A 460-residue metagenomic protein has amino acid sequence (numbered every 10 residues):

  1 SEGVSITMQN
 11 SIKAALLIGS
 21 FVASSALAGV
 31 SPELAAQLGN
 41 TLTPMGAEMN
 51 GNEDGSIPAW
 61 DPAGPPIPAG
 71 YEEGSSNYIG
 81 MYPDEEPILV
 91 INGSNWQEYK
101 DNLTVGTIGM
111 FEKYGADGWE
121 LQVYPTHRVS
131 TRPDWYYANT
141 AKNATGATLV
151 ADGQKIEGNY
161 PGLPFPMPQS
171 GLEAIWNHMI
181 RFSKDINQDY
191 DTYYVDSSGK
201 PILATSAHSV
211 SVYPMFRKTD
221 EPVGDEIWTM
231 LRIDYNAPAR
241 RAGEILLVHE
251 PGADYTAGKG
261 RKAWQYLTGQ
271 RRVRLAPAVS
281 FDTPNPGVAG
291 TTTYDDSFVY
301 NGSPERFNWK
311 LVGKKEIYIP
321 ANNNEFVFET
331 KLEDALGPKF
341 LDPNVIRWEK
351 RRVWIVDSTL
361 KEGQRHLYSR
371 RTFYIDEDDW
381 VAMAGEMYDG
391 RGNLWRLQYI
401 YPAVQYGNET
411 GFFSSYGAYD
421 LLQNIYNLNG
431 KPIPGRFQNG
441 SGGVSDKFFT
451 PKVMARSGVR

Functional and structural regions predicted by a protein language model:
S1, G70-Y71, T291, N408: Short alpha-helix boundary/capping motifs
S1-T7: Short, Lys/Arg-enriched N-terminal segments with co-localized hydrophobic residues within the first ~10-30 amino acids
Q9-I18: Sec-dependent signal peptide recognition, specifically the positively charged N-region followed immediately by
A23-S25: N-terminal signal peptide c-region/cleavage motif recognized by signal peptidases
G29-V30, L34-A63, T104, R232-P304 (+1 more regions): Gly/Pro-enriched, hydrophobic low-complexity segments that function as extracytoplasmic propeptides/linkers
P32-G260, L267: Solvent-exposed N-terminal domain segments of exported/luminal and surface proteins
N177, S183, Y190-A239, S297-F373 (+1 more regions): Extended beta-strand-rich segments in extracellular/periplasmic secretory proteins, especially within noncatalytic
R436-R460: Long, C-terminal catalytic modules of enzymes
